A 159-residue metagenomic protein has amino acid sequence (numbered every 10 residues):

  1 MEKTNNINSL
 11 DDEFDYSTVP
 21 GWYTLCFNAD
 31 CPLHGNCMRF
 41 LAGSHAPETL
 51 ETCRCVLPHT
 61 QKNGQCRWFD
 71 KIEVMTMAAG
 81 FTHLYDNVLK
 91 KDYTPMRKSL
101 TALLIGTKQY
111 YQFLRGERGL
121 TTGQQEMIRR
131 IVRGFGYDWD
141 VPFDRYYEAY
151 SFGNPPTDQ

Functional and structural regions predicted by a protein language model:
E2-V88, T94, T101, G123-D144 (+1 more regions): Cysteine-centered metal-binding/redox modules
Y93-K98, K108: Residues within the helices of the helix-turn-helix
G106-T121: Recognition helix of helix-turn-helix/homeodomain-like DNA-binding domains that insert into the DNA major groove
L114-R115, T157-Q159: Short, charged low-complexity intrinsically disordered segments located at boundaries of structured domains
